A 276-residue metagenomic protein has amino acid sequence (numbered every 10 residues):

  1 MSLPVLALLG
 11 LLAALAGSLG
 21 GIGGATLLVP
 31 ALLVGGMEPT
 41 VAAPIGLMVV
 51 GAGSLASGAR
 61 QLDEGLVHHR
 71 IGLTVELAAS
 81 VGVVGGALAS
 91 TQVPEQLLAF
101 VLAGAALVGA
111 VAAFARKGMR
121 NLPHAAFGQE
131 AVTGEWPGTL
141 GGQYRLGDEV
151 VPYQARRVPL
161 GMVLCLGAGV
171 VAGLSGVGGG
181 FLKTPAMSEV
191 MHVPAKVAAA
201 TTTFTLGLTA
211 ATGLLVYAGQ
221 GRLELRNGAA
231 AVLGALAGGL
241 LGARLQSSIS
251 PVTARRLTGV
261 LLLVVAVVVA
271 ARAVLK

Functional and structural regions predicted by a protein language model:
M1-L15, V29, L33, P39 (+3 more regions): Juxtamembrane transmembrane-helix boundary motif
L6, L19-G24, A198: Hydrophobic alpha-helical segments that either span membranes
G20-L28, G176-A186: Transmembrane helix boundary and interhelical junction motifs in multipass membrane proteins
A25, V29, A52-L55, V111 (+3 more regions): Alpha-helical transmembrane segments of polytopic integral membrane proteins, especially the permease/helical cores
M37-I45, R70, H192-T203: Membrane-interface alpha-helices at helix entry/exit sites of multi-pass transporters
G46-V50, T202-L206, N227-V232: Short hydrophobic/aromatic, small-residue-rich stretches within specific transmembrane helices of secondary active
M48-A56, V81-G82, A89, T205-T212: Membrane-embedded alpha-helical segments of transport systems, primarily multispan ion/solute transporters
A168, G178-T209: Transmembrane helical segments that form the transport core of multi-pass membrane transport proteins
